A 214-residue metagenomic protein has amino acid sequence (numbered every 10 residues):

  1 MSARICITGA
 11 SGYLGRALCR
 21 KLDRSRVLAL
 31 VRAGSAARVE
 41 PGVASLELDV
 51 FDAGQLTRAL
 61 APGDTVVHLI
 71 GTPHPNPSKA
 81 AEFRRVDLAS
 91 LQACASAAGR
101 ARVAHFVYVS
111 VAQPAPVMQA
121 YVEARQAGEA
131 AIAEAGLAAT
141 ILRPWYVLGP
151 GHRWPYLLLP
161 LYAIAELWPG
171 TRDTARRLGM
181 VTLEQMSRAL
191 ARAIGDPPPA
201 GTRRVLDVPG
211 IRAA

Functional and structural regions predicted by a protein language model:
A3-R24: N-terminal Rossmann NAD(P)H-binding glycine-rich loop of SDR-like oxidoreductase domains
R4, D64-T65, H105: Structural motif
C6, L46, V107: Conserved Rossmann-like nucleotide-binding pocket used by diverse enzymes that bind dinucleotide cofactors
A10-Y13, A101, P116-A214: Oxidoreductase cofactor-interface core, primarily capturing Rossmann-like NAD(P)-dependent enzymes
Y13, L28, A33, P77-A81 (+2 more regions): Conserved Rossmann-fold NAD(P)-dependent oxidoreductase catalytic core, especially the SDR/UDP-sugar
R20-L22, P41-A44, L60-A61, A81-R84 (+2 more regions): Short, glycine/charged-enriched secondary-structure capping and boundary segments
S35-A93, A97-R100: NAD(P)H-binding glycine-rich loop region in Rossmannoid oxidoreductase-like domains and their noncatalytic homologs
I70, V107-S110, W145: Active-site beta-alpha turn of Rossmann-fold NAD(P)-dependent dehydrogenases/reductases
